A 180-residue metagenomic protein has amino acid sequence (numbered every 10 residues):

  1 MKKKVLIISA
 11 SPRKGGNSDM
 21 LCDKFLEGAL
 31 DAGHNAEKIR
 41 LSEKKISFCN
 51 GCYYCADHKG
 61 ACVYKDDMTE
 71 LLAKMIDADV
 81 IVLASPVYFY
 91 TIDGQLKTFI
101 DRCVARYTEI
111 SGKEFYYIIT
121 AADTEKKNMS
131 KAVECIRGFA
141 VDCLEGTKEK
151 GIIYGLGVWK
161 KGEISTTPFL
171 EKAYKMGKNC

Functional and structural regions predicted by a protein language model:
M1-A84, Y90-R106, G162-C180: N-terminal beta1-alpha1-beta2 submodule of the flavodoxin-like/Rossmannoid cofactor-binding fold
K2-L6, Y116-I119, I153-K160: A short small-residue
A10, L41, I119-A122, G155: Cofactor-binding loop segments of dinucleotide-utilizing enzymes, especially the Rossmann-like FAD- and NAD(P)+-binding
K38-R40, Y64, Y117, G151-Y154: Structural signal for conserved beta-strand scaffold positions within catalytic alpha/beta enzyme cores
S85-P86, L156: Fold-independent oxyanion-binding glycine-rich loops and adjacent beta-strand/coil segments at enzyme active sites
G94, Y107-G151: Short, glycine-/small-residue-rich phosphate/pyrophosphate-handling segment
G138-G155, K160, I164, K172-Y174 (+1 more regions): A charged, well-structured terminal subsegment
